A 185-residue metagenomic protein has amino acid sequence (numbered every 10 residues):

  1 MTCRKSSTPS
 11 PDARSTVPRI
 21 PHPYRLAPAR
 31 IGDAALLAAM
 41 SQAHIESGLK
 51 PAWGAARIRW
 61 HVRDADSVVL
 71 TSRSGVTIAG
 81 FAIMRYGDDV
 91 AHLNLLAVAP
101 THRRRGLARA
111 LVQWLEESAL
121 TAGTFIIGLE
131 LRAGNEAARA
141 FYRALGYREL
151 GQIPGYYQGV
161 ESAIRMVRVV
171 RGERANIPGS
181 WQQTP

Functional and structural regions predicted by a protein language model:
C3, P9, V17-Y24, P28-G32 (+7 more regions): Acetyl-CoA-dependent GNAT
R57-I58, N135-E136, Q158-G159: Short secondary-structure capping/turn micro-motifs that flank functional sites
V98, R132-A133: Short amphipathic helical patch at the helix-1/turn junction of helix-turn-helix
G106: Conserved G/P- and acidic residue-centered "switch" motifs that form tight phosphate/ATP-binding loops in soluble
L111, N135-A138: Conserved short alpha-helix immediately C-terminal to the canonical SAM/SAH-binding motif I of Rossmann-like
G128-L131, R143, R148-R165: Conserved catalytic-core motifs of GNAT/GCN5-like acyltransferases
